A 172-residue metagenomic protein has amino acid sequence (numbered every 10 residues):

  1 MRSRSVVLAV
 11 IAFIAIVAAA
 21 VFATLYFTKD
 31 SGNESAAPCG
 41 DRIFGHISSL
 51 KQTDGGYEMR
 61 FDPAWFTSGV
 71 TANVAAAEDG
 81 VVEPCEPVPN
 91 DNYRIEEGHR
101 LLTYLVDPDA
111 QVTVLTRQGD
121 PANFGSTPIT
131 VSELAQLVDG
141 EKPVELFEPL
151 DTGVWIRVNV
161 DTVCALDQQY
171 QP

Functional and structural regions predicted by a protein language model:
M1-F13: N-terminal export and membrane-targeting signals
I11, L25-D30, L137-G140: Low-complexity, intrinsically disordered/propeptide-like segments
I11-V21: Core hydrophobic alpha-helical transmembrane segments of single-pass membrane proteins
I16, L25, D107-D109: Generic hydrophobic/packing signal
A20-P38: C-terminal region of N-terminal signal peptides and the immediate post-cleavage residues of exported proteins
G32-P172: Solvent-exposed hydroxyl-ligand-binding patches built from regularly spaced Ser/Thr and small hydrophobics
